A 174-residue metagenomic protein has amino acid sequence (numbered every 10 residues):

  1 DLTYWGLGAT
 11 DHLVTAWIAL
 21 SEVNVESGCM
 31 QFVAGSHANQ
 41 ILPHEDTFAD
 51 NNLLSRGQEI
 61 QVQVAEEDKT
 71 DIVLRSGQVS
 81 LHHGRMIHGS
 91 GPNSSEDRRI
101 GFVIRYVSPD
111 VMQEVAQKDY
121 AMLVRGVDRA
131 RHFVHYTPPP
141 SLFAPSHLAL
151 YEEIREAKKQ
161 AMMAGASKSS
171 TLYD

Functional and structural regions predicted by a protein language model:
D1, S55-A65, E96-R98, A116-L123: Short, surface-exposed loop/helix-turn segments at secondary-structure junctions that function as lids/hinges flanking
D1-G8, E45: Non-heme Fe(II)-dependent double-stranded beta-helix
L2, I18-E22, A34: Short, structured patches in soluble enzyme cores that scaffold and shape functional sites
W5, M30-F32, V124: Short clusters of hydrophobic/aromatic residues that line enzyme substrate/ligand-binding pockets
L7-V25, V73-S76, L81, I104-S108: Short, conserved beta-strand element in jelly-roll/cupin
L13, G28, R99: Conserved catalytic motifs of the protein kinase core domain
V25-G91: Double-stranded beta-helix
R85-I87, G91-D174: Non-heme Fe(II)/2-oxoglutarate
